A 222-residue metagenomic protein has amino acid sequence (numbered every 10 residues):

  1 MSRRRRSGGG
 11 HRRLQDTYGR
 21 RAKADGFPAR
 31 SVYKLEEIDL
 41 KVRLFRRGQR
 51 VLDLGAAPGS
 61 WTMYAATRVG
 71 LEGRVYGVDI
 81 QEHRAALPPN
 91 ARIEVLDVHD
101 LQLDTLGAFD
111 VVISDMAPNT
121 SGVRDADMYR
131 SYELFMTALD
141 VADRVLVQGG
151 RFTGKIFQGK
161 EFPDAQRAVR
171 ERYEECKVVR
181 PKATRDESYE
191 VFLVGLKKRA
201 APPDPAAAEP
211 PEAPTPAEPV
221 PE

Functional and structural regions predicted by a protein language model:
M1-R47: Class I SAM-dependent methyltransferase Rossmann-like catalytic core, especially the SAM/SAH-binding loop
R47-A57: Conserved class I S-adenosyl-L-methionine
P58-G70: Conserved SAM-binding loop of SAM-dependent methyltransferases across substrates and taxa, primarily the Class I
L71-E72, V145-R151: Short glycine-dipeptide loop
V78-S121: S-adenosyl-L-methionine
T120-S131: Glycine/threonine-rich flexible loop motifs
Y132-Q148: A short glycine-rich, Lys/Arg-flanked "PGG" loop and its adjoining helix->strand segment in the class I
G159-E222: Class I S-adenosyl-L-methionine
